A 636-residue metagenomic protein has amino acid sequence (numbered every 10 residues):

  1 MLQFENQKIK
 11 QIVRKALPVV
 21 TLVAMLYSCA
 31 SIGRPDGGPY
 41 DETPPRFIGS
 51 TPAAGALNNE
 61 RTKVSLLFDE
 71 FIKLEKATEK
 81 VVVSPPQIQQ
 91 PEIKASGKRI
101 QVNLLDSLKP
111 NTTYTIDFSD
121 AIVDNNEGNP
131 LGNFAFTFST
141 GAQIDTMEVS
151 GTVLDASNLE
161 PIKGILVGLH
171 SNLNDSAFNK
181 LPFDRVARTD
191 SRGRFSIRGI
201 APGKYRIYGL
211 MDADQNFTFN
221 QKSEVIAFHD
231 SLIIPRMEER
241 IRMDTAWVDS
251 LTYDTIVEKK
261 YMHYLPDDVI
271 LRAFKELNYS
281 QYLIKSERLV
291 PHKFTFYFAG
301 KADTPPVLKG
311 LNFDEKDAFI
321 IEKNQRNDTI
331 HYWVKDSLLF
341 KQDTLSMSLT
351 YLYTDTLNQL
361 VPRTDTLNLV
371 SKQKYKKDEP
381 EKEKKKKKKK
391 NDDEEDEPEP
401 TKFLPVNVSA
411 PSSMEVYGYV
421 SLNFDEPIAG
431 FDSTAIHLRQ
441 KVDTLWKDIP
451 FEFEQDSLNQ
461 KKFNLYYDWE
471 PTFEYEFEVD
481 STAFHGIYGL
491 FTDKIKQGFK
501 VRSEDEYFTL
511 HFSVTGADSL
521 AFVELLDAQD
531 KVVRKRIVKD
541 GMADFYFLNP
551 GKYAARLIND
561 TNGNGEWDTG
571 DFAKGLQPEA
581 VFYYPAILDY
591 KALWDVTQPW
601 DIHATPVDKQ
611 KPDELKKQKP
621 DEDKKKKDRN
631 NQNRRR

Functional and structural regions predicted by a protein language model:
L2-R636: N-terminal targeting or signal-anchor segments and their processing/structural boundaries
